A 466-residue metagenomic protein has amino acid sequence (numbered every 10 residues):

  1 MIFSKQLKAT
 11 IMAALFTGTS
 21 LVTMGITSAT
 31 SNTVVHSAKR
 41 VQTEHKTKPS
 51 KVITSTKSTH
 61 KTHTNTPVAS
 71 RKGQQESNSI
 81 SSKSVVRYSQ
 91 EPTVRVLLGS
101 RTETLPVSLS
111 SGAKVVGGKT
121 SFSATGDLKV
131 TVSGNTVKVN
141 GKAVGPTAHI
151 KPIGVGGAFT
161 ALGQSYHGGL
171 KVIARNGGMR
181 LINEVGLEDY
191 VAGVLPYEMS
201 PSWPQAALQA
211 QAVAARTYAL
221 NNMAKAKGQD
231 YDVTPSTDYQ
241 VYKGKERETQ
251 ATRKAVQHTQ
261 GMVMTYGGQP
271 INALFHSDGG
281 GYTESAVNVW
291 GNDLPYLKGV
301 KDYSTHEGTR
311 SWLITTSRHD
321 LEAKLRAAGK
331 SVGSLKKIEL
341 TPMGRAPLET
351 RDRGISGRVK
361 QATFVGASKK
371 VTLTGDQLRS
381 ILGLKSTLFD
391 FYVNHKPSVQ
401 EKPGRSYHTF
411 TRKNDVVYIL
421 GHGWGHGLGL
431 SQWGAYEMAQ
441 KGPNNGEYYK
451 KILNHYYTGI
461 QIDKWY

Functional and structural regions predicted by a protein language model:
I2-Y466: Conserved, single-site charged/polar hotspot
